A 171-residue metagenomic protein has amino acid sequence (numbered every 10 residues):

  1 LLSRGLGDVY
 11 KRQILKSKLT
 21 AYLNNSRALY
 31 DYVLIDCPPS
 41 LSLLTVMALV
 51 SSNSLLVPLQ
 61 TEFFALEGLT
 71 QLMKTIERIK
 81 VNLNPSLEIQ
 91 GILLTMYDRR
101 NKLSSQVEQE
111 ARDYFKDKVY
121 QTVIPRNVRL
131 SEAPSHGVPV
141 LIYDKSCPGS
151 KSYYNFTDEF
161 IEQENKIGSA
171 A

Functional and structural regions predicted by a protein language model:
L1-Y10: Single conserved hydrophobic/aromatic residue that forms the stacking wall/gate of nucleotide- or nucleobase-binding
S3, F63-L66, N101, S146-S150: Short, solvent-exposed loop/helix junctions and linker helices that flank or host conserved functional motifs
R4, L103-Q106, E132-H136: Short aromatic-enriched loop/helix-cap "lid" or pocket-rim segments at secondary-structure transitions that line
G7, P125, S131, L141: Nucleotide phosphate-binding site architecture
I14, A21-V128: Conserved catalytic-core segment of NTP-binding enzymes
K16, C147-I161: Short, amphipathic alpha-helical "lid/cap" segments that border enzyme active or binding sites
E110, N155, F160-A171: P-loop NTP-binding site
P134-K151: C-terminal boundary of histidine-terminating zinc-finger modules
